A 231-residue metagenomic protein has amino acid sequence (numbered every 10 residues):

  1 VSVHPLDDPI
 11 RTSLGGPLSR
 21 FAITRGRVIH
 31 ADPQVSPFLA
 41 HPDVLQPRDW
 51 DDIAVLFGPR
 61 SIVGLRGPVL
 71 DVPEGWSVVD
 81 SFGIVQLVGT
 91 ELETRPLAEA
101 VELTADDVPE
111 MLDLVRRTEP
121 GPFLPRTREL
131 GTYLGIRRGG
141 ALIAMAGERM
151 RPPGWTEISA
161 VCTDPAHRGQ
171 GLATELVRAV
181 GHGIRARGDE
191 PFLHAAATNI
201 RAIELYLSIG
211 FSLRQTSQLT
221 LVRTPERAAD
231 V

Functional and structural regions predicted by a protein language model:
V1-L6, T90-G121, D230-V231: Short amphipathic alpha-helix that is part of the acyltransferase structural core
V1-V72: N-terminal charged segments
L39-L45, V161-R168: A short, internal acetyl-CoA/4′-phosphopantetheine-binding micro-motif in the GNAT/acyltransferase core
P47-D52, G169-R185, I203-S208: Conserved acetyl-CoA-binding loop-helix of GNAT-fold acetyltransferases
G64-V69, G183, F192-I203, L219-A229: Conserved beta-strand-loop-alpha-helix junction that forms the acyl-donor binding cleft
D71-W76, T174, A197-Q215, R223: Conserved active-site alpha-helix within GNAT-family acetyltransferase domains
S77-G89, H194, S212-R227: Conserved catalytic-core motifs of GNAT/GCN5-like acyltransferases
P122-T132, I136-D164: A conserved beta-strand-loop-helix scaffold within acyl/acetyltransferase catalytic domains
